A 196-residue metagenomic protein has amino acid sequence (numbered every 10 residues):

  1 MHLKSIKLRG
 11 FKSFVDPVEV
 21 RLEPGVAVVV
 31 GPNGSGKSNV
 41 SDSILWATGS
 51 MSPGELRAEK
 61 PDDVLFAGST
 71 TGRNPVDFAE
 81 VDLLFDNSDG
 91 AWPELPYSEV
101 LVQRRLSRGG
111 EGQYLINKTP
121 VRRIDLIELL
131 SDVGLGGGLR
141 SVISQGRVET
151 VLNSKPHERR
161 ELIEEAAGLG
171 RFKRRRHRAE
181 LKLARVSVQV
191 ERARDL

Functional and structural regions predicted by a protein language model:
H2-L196: Gly/Lys-enriched N-terminal cap/neck module of very large, oligomeric protein machines
